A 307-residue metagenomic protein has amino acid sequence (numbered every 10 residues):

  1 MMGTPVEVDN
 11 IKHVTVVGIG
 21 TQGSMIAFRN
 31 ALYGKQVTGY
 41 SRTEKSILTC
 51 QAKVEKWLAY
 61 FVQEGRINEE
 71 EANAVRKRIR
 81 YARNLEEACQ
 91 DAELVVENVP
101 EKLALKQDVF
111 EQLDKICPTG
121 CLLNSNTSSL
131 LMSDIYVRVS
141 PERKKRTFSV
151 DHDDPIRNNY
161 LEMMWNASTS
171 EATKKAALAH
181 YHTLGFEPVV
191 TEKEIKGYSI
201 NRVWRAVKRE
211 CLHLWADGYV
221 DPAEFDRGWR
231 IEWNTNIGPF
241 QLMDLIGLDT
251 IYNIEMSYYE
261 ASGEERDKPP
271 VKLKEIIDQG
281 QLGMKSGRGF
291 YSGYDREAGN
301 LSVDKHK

Functional and structural regions predicted by a protein language model:
M1-K12, Y33-K35, R42, S168-K175 (+2 more regions): NAD(P)-dependent Rossmann-like dehydrogenase/reductase catalytic/cofactor-binding core
M2-G3, V14, L32, V75-L94 (+1 more regions): Amphipathic alpha-helical segments at domain termini/boundaries
M2-Y60, E64, I116: NAD(P)+-binding Rossmann beta1-loop-alpha1 motif at the extreme N-terminus of oxidoreductases
Y33-K35, Q90, D154-M164, N236 (+1 more regions): Acidic/polar active-site rim loop that often engages polyanionic ligands
S46, V62-L123: Rossmann-like NAD(P)-binding element
W57, N159-Y160, V207-L214, G238 (+1 more regions): A general alpha-helix detector
L122-E192: Rossmann-fold dinucleotide-binding core
